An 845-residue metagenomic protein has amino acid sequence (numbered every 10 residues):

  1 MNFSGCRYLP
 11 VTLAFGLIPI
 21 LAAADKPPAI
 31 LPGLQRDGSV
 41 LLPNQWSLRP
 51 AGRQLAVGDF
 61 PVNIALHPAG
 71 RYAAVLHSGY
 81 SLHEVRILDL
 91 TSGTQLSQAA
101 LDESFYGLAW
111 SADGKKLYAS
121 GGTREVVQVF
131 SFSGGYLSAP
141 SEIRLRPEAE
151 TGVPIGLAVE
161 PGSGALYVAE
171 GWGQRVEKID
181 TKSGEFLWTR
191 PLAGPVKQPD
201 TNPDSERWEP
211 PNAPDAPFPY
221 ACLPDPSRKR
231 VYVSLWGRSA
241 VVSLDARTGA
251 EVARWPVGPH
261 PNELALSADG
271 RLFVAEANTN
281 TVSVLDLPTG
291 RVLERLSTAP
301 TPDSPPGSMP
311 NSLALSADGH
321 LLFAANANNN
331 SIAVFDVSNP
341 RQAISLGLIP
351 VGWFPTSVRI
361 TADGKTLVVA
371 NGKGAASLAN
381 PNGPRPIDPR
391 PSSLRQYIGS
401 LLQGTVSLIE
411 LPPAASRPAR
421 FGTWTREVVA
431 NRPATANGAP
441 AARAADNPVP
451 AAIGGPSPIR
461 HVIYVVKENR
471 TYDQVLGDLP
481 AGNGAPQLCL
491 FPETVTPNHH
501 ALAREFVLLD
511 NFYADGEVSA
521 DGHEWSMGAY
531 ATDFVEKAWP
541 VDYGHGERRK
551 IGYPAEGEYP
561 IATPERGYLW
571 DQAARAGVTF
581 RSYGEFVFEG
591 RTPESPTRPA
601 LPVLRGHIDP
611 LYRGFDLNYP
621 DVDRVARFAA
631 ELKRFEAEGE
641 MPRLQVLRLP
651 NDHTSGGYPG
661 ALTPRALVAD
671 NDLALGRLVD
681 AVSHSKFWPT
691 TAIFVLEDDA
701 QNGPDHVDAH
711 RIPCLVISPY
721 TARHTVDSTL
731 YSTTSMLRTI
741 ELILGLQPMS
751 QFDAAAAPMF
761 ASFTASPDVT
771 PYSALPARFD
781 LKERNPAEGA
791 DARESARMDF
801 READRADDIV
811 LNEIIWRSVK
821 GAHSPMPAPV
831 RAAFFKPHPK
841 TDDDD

Functional and structural regions predicted by a protein language model:
M1-V11: Bacterial N-terminal signal peptides that target proteins for export
S4, S81, L402, P689 (+1 more regions): Residue-level signal for beta-strand positions within conserved beta-sheet cores that form or flank
P10-I20: Bacterial N-terminal signal peptides
A23-D446: Predominantly soluble domains enriched in secretory-pathway, periplasmic, or organellar proteins
G422-D845: N-terminal pro-sequences and low-complexity stem/linker regions of secreted or lumenal proteins
